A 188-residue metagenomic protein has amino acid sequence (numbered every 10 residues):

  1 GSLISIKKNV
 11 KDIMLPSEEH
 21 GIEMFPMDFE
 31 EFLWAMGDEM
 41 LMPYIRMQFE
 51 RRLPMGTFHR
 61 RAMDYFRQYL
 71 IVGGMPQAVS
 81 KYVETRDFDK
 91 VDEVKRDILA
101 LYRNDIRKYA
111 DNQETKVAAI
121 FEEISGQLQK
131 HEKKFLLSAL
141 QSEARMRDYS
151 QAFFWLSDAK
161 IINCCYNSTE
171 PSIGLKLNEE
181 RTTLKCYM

Functional and structural regions predicted by a protein language model:
G1-S2, I6-K7: Short gly/ser-rich loop at a beta-strand->alpha-helix junction or flexible surface loop bordering the NTP-binding
I4, D28, T169: Residue-level detector of flexible, active-site-proximal loop/helix-junction positions within diverse enzyme catalytic
I4, E39, L156: The DNA-recognition helices of helix-turn-helix-type DNA-binding domains
K7-Q129: Interdomain motor-coupling "hinge/lid" segment immediately C-terminal to the ATP-binding subdomain of NTP-driven enzymes
S80-M188: Accessory nucleic acid-recognition modules appended to NTPase machines
